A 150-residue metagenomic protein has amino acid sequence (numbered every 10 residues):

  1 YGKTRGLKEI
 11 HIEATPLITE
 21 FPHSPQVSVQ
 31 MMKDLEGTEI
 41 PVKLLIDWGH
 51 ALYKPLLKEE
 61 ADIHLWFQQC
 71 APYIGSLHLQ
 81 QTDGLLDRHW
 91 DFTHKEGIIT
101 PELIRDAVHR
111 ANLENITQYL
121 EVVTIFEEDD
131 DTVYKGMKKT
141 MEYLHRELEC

Functional and structural regions predicted by a protein language model:
Y1-R5: An active-site-proximal structural segment forming one wall of the substrate-binding cleft that immediately precedes
G6, P22-C150: Histidine-acidic metal/acid-base catalytic patches
I10-P16, I46: Short, structured patches in soluble enzyme cores that scaffold and shape functional sites
